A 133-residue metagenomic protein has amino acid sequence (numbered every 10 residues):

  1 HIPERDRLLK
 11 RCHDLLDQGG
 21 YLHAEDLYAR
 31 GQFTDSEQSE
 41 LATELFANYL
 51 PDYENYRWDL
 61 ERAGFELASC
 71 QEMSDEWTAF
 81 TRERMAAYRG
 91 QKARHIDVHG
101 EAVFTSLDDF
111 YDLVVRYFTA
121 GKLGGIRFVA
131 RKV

Functional and structural regions predicted by a protein language model:
H1-E4: A short SAM/SAH-binding and catalytic strip from SAM-dependent methyltransferases
D6-Y21: A short glycine-rich, Lys/Arg-flanked "PGG" loop and its adjoining helix->strand segment in the class I
L27-A47, W58-L60: Short, glycine-/aromatic-enriched active-site segment of Class I SAM-dependent methyltransferases
N48-C70: Short alpha-helix
S69-V133: Conserved Class I S-adenosyl-L-methionine
